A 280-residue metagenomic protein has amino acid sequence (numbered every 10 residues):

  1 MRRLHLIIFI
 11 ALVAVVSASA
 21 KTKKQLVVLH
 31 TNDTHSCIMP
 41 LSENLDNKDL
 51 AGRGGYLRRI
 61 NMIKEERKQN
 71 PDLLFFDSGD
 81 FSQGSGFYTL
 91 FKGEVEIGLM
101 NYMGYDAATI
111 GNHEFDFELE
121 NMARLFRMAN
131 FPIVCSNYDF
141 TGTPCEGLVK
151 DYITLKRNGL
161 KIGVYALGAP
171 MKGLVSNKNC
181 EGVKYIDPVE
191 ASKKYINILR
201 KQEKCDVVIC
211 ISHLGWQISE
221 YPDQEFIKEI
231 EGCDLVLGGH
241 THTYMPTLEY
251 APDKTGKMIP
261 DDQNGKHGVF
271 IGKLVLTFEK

Functional and structural regions predicted by a protein language model:
R2-F9: Sec-dependent signal peptide recognition, specifically the positively charged N-region followed immediately by
I10-A18: Hydrophobic h-region of N-terminal signal peptides that target proteins for export in Gram-negative bacteria
A20-K280: Acidic, metal/ion-coordinating pockets
